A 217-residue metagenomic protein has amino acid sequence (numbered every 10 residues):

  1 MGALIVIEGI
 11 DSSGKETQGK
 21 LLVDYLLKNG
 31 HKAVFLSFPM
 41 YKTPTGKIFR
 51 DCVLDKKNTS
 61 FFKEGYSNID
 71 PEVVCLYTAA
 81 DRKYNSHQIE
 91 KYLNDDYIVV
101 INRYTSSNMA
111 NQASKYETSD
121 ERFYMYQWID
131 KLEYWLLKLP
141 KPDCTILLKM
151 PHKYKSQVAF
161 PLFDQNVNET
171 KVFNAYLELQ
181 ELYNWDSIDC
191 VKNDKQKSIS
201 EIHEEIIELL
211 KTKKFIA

Functional and structural regions predicted by a protein language model:
I7: Hydrophobic anchor at the beta1->P-loop junction of P-loop NTPases
I10: P-loop (Walker A) phosphate-binding loop of NTP-binding proteins
S13: ATP-binding Walker
E16: Walker A/P-loop
V23, K153-A217: NTP-dependent small-molecule kinase module
H31-K131: ATP-dependent small-molecule kinase phosphotransfer cores that center on conserved nucleotide phosphate-binding segments
S106-A175: A glycine- and Lys/Arg-enriched "phosphate-lid" helix/loop adjacent to the NTP-binding pocket of small-molecule kinases
